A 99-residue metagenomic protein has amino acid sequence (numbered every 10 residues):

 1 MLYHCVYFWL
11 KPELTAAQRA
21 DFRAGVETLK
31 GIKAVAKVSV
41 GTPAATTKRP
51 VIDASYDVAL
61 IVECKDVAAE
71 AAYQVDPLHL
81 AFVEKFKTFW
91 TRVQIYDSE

Functional and structural regions predicted by a protein language model:
M1-L2, E99: Absolute protein N-terminus
L2-L10, T46-Q74: Short, well-ordered beta-strand segments in beta-rich or mixed alpha/beta enzyme and ligand-binding folds
L2-V40: N-terminal first-folded block
T15, T28, T42, T46-T47 (+1 more regions): Residue-identity detector for threonine
T15-A16, R49, L60, F82: Intrinsically disordered, low-complexity segments enriched in polar/charged residues with Gly/Pro, especially when
A20, A24-A36, A54, E63-Y96: An amphipathic, aromatic/His-enriched active-site/gating alpha helix that lines ligand/cofactor pockets
S39-A44, D97-E99: A general secondary-structure junction signal
